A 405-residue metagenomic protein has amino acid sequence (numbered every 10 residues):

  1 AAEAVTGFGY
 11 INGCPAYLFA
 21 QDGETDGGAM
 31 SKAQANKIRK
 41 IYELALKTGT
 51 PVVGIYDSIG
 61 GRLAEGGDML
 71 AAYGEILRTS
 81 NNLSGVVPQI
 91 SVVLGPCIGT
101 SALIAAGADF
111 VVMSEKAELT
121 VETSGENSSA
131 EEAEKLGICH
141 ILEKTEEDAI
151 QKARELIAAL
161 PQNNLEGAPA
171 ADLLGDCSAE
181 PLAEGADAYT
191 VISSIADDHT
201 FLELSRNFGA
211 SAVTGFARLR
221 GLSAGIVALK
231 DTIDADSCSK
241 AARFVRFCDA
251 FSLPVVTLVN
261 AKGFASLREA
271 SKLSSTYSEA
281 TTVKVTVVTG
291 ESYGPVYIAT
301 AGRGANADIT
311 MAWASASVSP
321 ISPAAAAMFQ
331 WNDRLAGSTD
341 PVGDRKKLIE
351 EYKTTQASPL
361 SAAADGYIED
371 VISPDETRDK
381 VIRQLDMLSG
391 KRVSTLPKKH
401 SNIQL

Functional and structural regions predicted by a protein language model:
A1-L405: Ligand-binding clefts of soluble mixed alpha/beta catalytic domains
